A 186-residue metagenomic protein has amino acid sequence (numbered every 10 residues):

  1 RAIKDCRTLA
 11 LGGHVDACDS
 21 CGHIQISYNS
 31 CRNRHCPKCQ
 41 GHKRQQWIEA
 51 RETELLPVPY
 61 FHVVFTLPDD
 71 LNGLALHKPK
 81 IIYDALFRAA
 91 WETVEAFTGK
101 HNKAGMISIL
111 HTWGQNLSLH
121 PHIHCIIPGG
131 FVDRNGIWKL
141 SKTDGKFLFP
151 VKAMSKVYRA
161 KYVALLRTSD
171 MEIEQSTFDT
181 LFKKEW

Functional and structural regions predicted by a protein language model:
R1-W186: Beta->alpha loop/short-helix hinge microenvironment recognizer with preference for catalytic Tyr/His contexts
